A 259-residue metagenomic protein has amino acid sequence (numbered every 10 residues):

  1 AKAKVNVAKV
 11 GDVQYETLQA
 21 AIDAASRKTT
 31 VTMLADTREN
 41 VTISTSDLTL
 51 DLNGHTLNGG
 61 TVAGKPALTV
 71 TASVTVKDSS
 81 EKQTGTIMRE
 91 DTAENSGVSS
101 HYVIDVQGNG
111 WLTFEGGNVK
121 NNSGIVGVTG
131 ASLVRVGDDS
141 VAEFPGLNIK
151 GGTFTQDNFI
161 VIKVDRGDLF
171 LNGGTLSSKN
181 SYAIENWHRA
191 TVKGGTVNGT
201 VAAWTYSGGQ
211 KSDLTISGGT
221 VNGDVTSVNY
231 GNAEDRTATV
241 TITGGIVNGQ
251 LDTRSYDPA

Functional and structural regions predicted by a protein language model:
A1-V7, L34, L50, V192 (+3 more regions): Intrinsically disordered, low-complexity repeat and linker tracts
A3-V5, V10, R27, T69 (+12 more regions): Short stretches within intrinsically disordered, low-complexity N-terminal or propeptide regions
K4-L34: Acidic Gly/Asp/Thr-rich repetitive segments characteristic of extracellular carbohydrate-active and adhesion proteins
A8, L50, L169, L214: Short aromatic-centered micro-motifs
G11, N53-G54: Short strand-turn-strand beta-turns centered on an Asx-Gly dipeptide
K28-T32, L48, V74-T75, G85: Hydrophobic beta-strand segments of well-ordered beta-sheets in folded domains
R38-T49, L57-S79, R89-T113, V126-A142 (+4 more regions): Extracellular beta-strand-rich solenoid/capping regions of secreted or surface-exposed proteins that bind or remodel
G54-G64, S79-S100, E115-G130, A142-N158 (+5 more regions): Beta-strand-rich solenoid/repeat architectures in extracellular/passenger domains of polysaccharide-targeting enzymes
